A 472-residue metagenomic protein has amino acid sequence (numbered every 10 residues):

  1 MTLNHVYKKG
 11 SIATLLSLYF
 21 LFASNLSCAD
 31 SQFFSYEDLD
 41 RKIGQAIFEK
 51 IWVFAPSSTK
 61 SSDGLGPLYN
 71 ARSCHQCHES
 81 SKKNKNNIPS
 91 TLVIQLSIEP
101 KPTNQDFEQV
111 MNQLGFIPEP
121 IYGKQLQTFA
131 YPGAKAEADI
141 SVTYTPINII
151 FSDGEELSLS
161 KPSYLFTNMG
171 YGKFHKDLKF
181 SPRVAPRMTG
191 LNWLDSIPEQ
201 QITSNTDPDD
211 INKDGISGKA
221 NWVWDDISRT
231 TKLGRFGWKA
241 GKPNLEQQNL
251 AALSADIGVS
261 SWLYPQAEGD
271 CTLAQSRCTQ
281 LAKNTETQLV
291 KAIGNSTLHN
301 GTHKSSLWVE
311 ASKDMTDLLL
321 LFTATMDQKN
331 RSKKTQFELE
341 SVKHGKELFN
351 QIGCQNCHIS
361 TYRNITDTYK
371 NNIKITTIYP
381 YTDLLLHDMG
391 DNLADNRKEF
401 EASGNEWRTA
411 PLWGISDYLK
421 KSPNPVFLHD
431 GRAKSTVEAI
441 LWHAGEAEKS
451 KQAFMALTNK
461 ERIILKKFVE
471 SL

Functional and structural regions predicted by a protein language model:
T2-T14: Bacterial N-terminal signal peptides that target proteins for export
F20-S24: N-terminal signal peptide c-region/cleavage motif recognized by signal peptidases
S27-L472: Periplasmic c-type cytochrome electron-transfer domains
